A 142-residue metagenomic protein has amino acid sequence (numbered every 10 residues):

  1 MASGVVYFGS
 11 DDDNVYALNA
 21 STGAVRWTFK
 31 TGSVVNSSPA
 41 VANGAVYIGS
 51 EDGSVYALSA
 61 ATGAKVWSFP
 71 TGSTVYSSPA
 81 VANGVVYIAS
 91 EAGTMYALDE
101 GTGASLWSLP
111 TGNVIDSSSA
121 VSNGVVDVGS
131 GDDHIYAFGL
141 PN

Functional and structural regions predicted by a protein language model:
M1-N142: Extracytoplasmic/lumenal domain signature
